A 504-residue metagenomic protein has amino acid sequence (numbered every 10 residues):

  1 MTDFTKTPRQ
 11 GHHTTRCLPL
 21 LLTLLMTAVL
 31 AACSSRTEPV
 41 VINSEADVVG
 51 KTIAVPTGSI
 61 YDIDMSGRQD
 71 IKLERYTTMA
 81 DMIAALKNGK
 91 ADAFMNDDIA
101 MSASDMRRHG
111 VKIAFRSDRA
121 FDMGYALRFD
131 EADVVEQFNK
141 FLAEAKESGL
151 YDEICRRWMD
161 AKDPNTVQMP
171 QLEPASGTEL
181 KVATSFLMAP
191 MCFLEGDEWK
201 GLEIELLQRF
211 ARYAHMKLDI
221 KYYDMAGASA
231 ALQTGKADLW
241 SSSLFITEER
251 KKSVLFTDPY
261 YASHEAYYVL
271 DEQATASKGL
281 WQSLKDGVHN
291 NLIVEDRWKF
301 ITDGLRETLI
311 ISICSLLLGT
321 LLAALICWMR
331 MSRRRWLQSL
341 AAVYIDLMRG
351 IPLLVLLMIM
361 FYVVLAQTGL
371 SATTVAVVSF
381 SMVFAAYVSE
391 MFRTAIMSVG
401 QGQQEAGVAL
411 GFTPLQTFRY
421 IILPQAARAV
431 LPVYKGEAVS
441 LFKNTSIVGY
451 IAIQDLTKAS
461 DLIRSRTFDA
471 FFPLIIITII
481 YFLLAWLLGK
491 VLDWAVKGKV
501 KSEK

Functional and structural regions predicted by a protein language model:
T2-T5, R9-T52, G58, K146-D219 (+1 more regions): N-terminal hydrophobic or amphipathic helices and topogenic motifs
S34-V48, T57-S59, D98-A120, L127-F129 (+5 more regions): Acidic, polar ligand-binding/catalytic clefts
E45-T57, D62-N88, A93, G177-S243 (+1 more regions): Extracytoplasmic small-molecule ligand-binding "clamshell" domains of the periplasmic binding protein/Venus flytrap
T77-T78, D97, D224, P352 (+1 more regions): Short loop/turn segments at beta->alpha junctions
R119-G124, A189-F193: Surface-exposed aromatic
D130-E144, L202: Short amphipathic alpha-helical coupling segments at ligand-binding clamshell hinges and other catalytic/signaling
G279-K504: Transmembrane alpha-helices and adjacent helix-loop boundaries
